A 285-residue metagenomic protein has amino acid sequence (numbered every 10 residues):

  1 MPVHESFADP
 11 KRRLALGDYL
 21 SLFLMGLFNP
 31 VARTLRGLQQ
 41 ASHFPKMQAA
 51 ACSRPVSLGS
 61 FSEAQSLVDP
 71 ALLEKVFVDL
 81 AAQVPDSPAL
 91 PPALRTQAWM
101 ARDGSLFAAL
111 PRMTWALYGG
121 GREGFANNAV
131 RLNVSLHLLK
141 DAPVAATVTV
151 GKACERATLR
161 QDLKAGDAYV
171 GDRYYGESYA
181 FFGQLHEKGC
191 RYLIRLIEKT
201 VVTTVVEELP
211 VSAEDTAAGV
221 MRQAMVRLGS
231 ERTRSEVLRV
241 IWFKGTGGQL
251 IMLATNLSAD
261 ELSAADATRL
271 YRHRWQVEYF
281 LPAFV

Functional and structural regions predicted by a protein language model:
M1-G37, R54, Q65-V68, K75-D79 (+4 more regions): Single, function-defining residue in the core of a domain
Q40: Alpha-helical residues within the helix-turn-helix
F44-S62: Short, basic interhelical loop/turn and adjoining N-cap of the next helix at nucleic-acid- or acidic-partner-contacting
Q48, A64-Q65, S87-P91, V211: Alpha-helix boundary/capping detector
A82-A89, E155: A short, well-structured juxtamembrane/interface segment
Y118-G120: Conserved mixed alpha/beta core segments that line enzyme active sites in large multi-domain catalysts
